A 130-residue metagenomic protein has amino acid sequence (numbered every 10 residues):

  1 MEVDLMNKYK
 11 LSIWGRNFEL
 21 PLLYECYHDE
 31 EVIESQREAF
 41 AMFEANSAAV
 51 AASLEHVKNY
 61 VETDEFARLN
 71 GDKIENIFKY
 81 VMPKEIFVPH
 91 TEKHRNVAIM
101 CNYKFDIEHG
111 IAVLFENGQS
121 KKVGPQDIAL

Functional and structural regions predicted by a protein language model:
M1-F18, R68, K73-L130: Acidic, proline/glycine-rich low-complexity IDRs
M1-G71: Long, contiguous N-terminal structural blocks used for assembly/anchoring
